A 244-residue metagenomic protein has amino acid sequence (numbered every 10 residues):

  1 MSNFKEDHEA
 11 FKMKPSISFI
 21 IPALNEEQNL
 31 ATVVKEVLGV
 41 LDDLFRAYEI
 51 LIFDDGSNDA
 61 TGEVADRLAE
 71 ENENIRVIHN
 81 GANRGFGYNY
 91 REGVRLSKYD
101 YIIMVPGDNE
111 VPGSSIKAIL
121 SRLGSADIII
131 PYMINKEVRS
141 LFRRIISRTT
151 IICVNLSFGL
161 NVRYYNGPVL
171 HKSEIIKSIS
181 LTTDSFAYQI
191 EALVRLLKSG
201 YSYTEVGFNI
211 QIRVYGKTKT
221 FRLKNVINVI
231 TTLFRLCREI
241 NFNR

Functional and structural regions predicted by a protein language model:
M1-G39: N-proximal low-complexity "stem/linker" segments adjacent to membrane-targeting elements
M1-S16, S157-G159, L181-R244: Hydrophobic helical membrane-anchoring modules
P15-I17, L38-I52, A60, E73-R76: Short loop->beta transition adjacent to catalytic acidic/histidine clusters or analogous donor-positioning motifs
A23, F53-D55, N80: Conserved sequence signature across two-component system core domains
Q28-T32, D59-L68: Acidic helix N-cap motif at the loop->helix transition within catalytic regions of sugar-transfer enzymes
Y48-L51, G62-L96: Conserved donor nucleotide-binding strand/loop of the catalytic core
D54-E63, N109: A conserved acidic beta->alpha catalytic loop
N80-L96, Y101-M104, G113-F186, R213-L223 (+2 more regions): Acceptor/aglycone-binding surface of glycosyltransferases and processive sugar-polymer synthases
